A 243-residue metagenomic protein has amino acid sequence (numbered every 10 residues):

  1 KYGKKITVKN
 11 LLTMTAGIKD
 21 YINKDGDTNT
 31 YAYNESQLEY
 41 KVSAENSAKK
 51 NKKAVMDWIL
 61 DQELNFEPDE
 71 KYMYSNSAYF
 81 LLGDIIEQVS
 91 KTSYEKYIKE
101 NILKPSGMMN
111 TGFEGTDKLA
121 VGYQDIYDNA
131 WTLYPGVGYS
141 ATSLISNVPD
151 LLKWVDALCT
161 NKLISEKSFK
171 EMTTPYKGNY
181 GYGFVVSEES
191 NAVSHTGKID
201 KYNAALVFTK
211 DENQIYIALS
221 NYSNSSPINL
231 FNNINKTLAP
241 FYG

Functional and structural regions predicted by a protein language model:
Y2-D200, A204-A205: Short, surface-exposed loop or secondary-structure junction motifs that flank catalytic or metal-binding residues
T30-A32, N213, N235-P240: Short, low-complexity, polar/charged sequence segments that are solvent-exposed and flexible
N203-S223: Short, well-ordered beta-strand elements
S223-G243: Short, gly/Ser/Thr-rich active-site loops of penicillin-recognizing serine hydrolases
